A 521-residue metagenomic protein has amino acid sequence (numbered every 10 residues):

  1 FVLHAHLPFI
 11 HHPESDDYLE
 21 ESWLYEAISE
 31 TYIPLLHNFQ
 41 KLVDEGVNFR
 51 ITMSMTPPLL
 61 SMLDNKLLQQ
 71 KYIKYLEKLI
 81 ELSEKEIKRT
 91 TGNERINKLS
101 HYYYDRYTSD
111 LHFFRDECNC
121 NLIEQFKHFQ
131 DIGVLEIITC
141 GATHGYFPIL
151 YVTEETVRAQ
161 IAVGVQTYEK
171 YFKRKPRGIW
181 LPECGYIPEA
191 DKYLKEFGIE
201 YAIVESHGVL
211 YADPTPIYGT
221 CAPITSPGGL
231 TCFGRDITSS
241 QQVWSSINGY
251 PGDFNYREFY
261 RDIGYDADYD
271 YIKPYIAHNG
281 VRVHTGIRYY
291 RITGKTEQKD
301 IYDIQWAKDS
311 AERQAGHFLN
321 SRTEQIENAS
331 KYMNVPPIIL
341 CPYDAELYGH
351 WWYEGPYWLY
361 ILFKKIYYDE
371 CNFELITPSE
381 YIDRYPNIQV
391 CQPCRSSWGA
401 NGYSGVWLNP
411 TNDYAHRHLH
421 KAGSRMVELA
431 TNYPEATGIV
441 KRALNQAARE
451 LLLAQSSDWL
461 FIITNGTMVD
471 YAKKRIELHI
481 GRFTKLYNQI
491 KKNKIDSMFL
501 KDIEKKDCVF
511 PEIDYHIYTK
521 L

Functional and structural regions predicted by a protein language model:
F1-R50, M55-K98, S109, D213-L521: Active-site and substrate-binding clefts of carbohydrate-active enzymes
Q40-N48, N121-I138, E169, A329-M333: Acidic (Asp/Glu)-rich catalytic clusters
S54-L59, G141-T143, G178-I187, H207 (+1 more regions): Short, solvent-exposed turn/loop segments enriched in Gly/Ser/Thr/Pro and often Arg
L67-D131, I137-Y151: Active-site-proximal, glycine-rich beta->alpha crossover segments in alpha/beta enzymes that shape flexible
E154-L181, S321-P342: CE4/NodB-like, metal-dependent polysaccharide N-deacetylase domain that modifies extracellular/periplasmic N-acetylated
P176-Y186, D344-Y348, M468: Conserved short loop/turn motifs at secondary-structure junctions
G185, A190-I199: Hydrophobic, small-residue-rich alpha-helical packing segments that form membrane-like cores
I199-A212, I376-T377: His/Asp/Glu-enriched short active-site or ligand-binding loop at hydrolase and phosphoryl-transfer sites
